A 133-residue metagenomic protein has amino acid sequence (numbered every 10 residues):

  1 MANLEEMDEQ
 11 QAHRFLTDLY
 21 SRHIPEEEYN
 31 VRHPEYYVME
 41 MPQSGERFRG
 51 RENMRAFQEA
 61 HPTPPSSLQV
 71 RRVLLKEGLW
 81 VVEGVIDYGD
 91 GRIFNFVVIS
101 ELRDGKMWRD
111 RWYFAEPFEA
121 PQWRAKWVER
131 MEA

Functional and structural regions predicted by a protein language model:
A2-E35: Short acidic-aromatic low-complexity motifs
A2-L4, R55-A133: A beta-strand edge to alpha-helix "cap/lid" segment located at domain peripheries
E9-H13, R51, I93: A structural signal for well-ordered alpha-helical scaffolds and beta->alpha junctions
S21-I24, R32, R49, D110-E116: General structural signal for secondary-structure boundaries
E26-K76: A solvent-exposed, acidic/Ser-Thr-rich amphipathic alpha-helical stretch
